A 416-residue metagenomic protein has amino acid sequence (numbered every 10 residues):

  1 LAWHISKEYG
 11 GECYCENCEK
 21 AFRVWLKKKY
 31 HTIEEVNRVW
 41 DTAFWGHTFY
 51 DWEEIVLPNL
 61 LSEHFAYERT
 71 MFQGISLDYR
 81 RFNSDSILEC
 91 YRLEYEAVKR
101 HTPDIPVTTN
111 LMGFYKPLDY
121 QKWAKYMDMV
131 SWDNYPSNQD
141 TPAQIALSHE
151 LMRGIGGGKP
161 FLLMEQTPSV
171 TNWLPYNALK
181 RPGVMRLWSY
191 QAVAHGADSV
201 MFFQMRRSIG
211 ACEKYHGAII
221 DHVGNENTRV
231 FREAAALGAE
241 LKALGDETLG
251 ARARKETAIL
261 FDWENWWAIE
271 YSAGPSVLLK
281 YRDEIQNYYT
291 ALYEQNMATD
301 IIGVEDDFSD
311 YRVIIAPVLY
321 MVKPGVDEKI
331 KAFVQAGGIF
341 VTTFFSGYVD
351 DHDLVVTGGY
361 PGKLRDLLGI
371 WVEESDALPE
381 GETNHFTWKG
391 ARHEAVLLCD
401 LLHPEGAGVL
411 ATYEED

Functional and structural regions predicted by a protein language model:
L1-M129, D133-E150: Polysaccharide-binding and catalytic clefts of secreted carbohydrate-active enzymes
F44, I55-N59, R92, D104 (+4 more regions): Carbohydrate-binding surfaces of carbohydrate-active enzymes
